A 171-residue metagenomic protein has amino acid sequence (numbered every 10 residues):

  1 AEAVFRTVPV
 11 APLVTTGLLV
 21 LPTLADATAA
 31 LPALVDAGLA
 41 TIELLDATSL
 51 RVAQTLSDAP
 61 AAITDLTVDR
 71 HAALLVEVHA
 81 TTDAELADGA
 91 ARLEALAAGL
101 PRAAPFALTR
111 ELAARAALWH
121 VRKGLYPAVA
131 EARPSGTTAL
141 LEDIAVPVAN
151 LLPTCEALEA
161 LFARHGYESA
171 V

Functional and structural regions predicted by a protein language model:
A1-V171: Noncatalytic alpha-helical scaffold of FAD-dependent oxidoreductases
